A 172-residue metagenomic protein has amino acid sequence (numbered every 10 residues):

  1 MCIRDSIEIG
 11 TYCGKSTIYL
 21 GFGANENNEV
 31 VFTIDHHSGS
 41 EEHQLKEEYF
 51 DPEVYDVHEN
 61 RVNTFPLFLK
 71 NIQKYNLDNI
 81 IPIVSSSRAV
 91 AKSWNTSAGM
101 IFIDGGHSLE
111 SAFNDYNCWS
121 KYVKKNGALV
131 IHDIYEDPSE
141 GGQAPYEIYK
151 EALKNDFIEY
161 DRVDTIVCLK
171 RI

Functional and structural regions predicted by a protein language model:
R4-I172: S-adenosylmethionine/decaboxylated-SAM
